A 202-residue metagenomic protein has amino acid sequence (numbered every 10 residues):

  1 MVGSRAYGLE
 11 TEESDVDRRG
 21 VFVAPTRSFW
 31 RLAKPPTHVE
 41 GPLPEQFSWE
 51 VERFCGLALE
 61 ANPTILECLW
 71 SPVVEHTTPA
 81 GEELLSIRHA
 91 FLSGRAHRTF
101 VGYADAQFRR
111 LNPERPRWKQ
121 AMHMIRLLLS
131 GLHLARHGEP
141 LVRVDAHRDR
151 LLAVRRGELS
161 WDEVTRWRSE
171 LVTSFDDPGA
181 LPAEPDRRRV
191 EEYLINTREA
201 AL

Functional and structural regions predicted by a protein language model:
M1-V2, S48: Short hydrophobic/aromatic segments of transmembrane alpha-helices and their interfaces
G3-E40, M124: Catalytic metal-binding acidic patch
G8-T11, P42-L43, N112-Q120: Conserved aromatic-histidine-acidic binding/catalytic patches
V21, L32, R53-L57, R126-H133: Residue-level signal for well-ordered alpha-helical scaffold segments within enzymatic catalytic domains
P25, A61, L134: Phosphate/oxyanion-binding loops and surfaces in catalytic or ligand/nucleic-acid-binding neighborhoods
F29-Q107: A basic- and aromatic-enriched beta-loop-alpha substructure that forms the phosphate/nucleotide- and DNA/RNA-contacting
E60, I195-N196, A200: N-terminal secretory/targeting leader peptides
H76-N196: Conserved nucleotidyltransferase catalytic core and NTase-mimicking acidic/glycine-rich helix/loop elements in nucleic
